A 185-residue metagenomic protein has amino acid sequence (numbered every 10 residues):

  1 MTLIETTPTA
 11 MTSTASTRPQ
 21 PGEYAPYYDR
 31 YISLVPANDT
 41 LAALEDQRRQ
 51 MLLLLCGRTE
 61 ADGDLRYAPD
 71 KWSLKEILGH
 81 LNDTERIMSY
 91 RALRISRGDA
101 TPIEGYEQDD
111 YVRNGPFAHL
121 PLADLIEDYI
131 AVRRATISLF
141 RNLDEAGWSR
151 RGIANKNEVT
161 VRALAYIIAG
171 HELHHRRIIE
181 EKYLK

Functional and structural regions predicted by a protein language model:
T2-R30, D62-Y111, R134-S138, E145 (+1 more regions): Short, contiguous alpha-helical
A15-P19, I32, D39-A43, H80 (+2 more regions): A general boundary/transition motif marking the beginning of the first structured unit of a protein
I32-A68: Short, contiguous, helix-prone interaction/anchoring segments in small proteins
I32-P36, N114-P121, K156-T160: Short amphipathic alpha-helical segments at helix-loop
V35-A42, R66, G98-T101, L120 (+2 more regions): Solvent-exposed interaction patches of small proteins and small membrane subunits
D39-A43, D128, K156, I167: Short, contiguous, pocket-lining structural segments that sit at or immediately flank catalytic/ligand-binding sites
A42-C56, D110-S149: Acidic/histidine-rich alpha-helical segments that form the ligand environment of transition-metal centers
